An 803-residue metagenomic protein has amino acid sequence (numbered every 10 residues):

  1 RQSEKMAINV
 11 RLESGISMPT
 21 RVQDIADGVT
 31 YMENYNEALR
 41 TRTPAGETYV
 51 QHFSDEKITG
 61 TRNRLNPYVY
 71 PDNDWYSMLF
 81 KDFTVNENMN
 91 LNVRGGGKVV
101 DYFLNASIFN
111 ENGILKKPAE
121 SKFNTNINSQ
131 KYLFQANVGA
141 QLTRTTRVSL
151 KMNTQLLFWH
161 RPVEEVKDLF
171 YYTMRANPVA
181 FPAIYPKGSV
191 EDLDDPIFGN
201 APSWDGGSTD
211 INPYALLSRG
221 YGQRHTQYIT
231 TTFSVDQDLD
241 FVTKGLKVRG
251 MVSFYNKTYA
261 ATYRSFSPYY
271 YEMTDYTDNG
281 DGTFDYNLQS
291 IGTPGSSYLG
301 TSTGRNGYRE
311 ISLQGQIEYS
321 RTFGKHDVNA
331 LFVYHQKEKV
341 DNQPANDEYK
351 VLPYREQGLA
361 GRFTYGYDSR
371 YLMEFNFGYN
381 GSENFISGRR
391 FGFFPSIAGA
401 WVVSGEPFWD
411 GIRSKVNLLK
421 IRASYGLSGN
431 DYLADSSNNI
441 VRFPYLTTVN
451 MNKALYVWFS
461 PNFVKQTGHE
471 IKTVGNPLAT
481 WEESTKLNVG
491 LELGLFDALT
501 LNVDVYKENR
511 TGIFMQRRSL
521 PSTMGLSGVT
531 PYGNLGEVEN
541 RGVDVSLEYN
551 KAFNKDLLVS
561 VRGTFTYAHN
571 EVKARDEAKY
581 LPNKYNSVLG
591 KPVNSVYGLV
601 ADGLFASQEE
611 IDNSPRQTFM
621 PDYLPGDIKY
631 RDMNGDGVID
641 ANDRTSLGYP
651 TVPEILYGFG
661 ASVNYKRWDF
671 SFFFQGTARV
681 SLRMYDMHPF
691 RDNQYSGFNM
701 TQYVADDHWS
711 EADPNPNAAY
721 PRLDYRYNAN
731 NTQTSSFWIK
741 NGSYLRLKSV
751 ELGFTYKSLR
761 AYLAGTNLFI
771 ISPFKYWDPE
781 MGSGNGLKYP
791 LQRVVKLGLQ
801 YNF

Functional and structural regions predicted by a protein language model:
R1-T226, S234-D240, L433-V457, K579-Y580 (+6 more regions): Membrane-proximal, glycine/serine-rich, low-complexity loop/turn segments characteristic of large bacterial
N9-N66, V163-Y171, S437-N438, N550-T651 (+1 more regions): Conserved small-residue
P44-H52, D192, T209-D210, Y214 (+2 more regions): Extracytoplasmic gating/loop element in the C-terminal half of outer-membrane beta-barrel translocons and assembly
F83, E87, N137-T145, K151-L156 (+5 more regions): Extracellular/periplasmic, surface-exposed regions of secreted and cell-surface proteins
N112, G381-E383, K551, T651-P653 (+1 more regions): A generic structural motif
A330-E338, L372-G381, K629-V652: Catalytic-site beta-strand/loop segments enriched in glycine and acidic/polar residues
V529-E539, Y580-Y597, N642, S646-S662 (+2 more regions): C-terminal extracellular loops and terminal segments of Gram-negative outer membrane beta-barrel proteins
